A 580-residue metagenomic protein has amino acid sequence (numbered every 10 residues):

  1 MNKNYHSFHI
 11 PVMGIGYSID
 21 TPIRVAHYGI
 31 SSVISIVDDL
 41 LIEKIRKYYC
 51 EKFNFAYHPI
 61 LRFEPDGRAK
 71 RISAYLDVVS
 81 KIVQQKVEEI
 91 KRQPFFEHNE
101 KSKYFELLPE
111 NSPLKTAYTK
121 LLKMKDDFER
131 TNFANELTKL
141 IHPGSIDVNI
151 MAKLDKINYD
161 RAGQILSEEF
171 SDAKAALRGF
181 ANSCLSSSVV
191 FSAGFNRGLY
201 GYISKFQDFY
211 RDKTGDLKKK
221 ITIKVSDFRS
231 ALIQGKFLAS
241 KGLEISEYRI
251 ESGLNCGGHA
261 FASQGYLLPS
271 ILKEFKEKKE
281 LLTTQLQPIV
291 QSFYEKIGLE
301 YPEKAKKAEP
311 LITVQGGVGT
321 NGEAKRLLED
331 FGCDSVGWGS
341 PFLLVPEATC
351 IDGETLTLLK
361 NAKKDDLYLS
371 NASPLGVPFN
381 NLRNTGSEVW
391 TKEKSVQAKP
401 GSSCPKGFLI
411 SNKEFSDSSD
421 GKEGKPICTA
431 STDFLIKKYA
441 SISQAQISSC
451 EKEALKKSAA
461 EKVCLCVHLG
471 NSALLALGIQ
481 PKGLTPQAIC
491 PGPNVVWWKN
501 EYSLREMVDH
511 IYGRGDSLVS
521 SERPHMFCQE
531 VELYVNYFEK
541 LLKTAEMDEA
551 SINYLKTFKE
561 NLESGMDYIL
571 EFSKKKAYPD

Functional and structural regions predicted by a protein language model:
M1-L199, D366, S370-D580: Long, compositionally biased, glycine/small-hydrophobic-enriched stretches that function as flexible linkers, tethers
A26, D160, D212, L254 (+4 more regions): Generic detector of intrinsically disordered, low-complexity, polar/charged segments
H98, S102, L199, D208 (+6 more regions): A sequence-level detector of short, solvent-exposed, charge-rich linear segments
G144-N149, L199-Y210, E280-L299: Short, composition-biased local secondary-structure segments
M151-A162, S183-L185, G215, A260-F275: Gly-rich Lys/Arg/Thr-decorated short loops/hinges at beta-loop-alpha junctions or inter-strand turns that position
N158-G163, L217-T222, P310: Short, basic, glycine/proline-bearing loop/turn elements
E169-I223, Q234-L243, E247, E251-G258: Extended, well-ordered protein cores
I223-I233, A239-T391, S395-Q397: Glycine-rich phosphate/ribose-binding loops and adjacent secondary-structure elements that form binding surfaces
